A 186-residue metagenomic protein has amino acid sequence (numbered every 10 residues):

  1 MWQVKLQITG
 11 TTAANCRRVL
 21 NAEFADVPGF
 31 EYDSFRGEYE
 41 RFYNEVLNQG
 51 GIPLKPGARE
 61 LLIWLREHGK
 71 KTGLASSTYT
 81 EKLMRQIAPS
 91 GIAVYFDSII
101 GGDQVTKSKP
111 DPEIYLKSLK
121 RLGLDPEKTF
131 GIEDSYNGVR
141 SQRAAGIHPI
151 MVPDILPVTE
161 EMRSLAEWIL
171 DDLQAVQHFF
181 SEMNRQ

Functional and structural regions predicted by a protein language model:
M1-H68, E81: N-terminal helical cap/lid subdomain that shapes the substrate entry/recognition surface in HAD-like hydrolases
Q3-T11, F30, S34, Q49-P56 (+7 more regions): Residues at secondary-structure transition points
G37, F42-N44, G73, Q86-P89 (+1 more regions): Homeobox/homeodomain signature
I63-R66, Y79-Q186: Asp-based, Mg2+/Mn2+-dependent phosphohydrolase catalytic module
G73-L74, M151: Hydrophobic beta-strand core positions in alpha/beta domains
